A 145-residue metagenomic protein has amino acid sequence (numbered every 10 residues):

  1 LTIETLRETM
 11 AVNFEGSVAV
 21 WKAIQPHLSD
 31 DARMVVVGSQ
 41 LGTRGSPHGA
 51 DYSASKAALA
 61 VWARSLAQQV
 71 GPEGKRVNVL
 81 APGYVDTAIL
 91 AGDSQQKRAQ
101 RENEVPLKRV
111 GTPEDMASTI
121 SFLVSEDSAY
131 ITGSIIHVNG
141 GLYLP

Functional and structural regions predicted by a protein language model:
L1-R7, L90, R101: Substrate-binding pocket helix/loop in short-chain dehydrogenase/reductase
W21, S55: Active-site helix of classical SDR
P26, Q68-P72, A129: Alpha-helical segment proximal to the catalytic Tyr-Lys
S39: Residue(s) in the substrate-gating loop at a strand-loop-helix junction that position the organic substrate next
R44, S121, T132-P145: Short C-terminal tail/terminal secondary-structure segment of NAD(P)H-dependent dehydrogenase/reductase domains
R44-A50, P72, K108, E126: Active-site loop immediately N-terminal to the catalytic Tyr-X3-Lys motif of short-chain dehydrogenase/reductase
G45-S53, S65, D93: Active-site loop-to-helix junction immediately N-terminal to the catalytic Tyr of the SDR YXXXK motif in Rossmann-fold
